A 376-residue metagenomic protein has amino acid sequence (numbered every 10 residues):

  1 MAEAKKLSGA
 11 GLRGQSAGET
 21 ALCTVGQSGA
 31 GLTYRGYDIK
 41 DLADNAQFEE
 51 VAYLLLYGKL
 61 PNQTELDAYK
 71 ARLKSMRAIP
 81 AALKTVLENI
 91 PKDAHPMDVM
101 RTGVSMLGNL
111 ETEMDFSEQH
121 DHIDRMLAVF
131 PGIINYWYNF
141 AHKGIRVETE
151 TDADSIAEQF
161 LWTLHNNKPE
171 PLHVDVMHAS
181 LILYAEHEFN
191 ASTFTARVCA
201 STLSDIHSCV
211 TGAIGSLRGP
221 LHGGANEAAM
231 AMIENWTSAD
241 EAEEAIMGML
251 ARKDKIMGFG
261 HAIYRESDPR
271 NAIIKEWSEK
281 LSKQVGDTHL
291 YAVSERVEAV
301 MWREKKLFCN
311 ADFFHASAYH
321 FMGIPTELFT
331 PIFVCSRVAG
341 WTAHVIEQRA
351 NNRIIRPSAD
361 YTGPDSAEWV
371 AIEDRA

Functional and structural regions predicted by a protein language model:
M1-A376: Non-transmembrane, aqueous-exposed alpha-helical and coiled segments at domain scale
